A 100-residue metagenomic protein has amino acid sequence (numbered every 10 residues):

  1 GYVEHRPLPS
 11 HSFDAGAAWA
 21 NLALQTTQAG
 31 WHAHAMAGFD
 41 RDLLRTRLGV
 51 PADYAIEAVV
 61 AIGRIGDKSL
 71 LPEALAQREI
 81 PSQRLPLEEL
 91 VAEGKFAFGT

Functional and structural regions predicted by a protein language model:
G1-T100: Acidic, surface-exposed loops and disordered segments
